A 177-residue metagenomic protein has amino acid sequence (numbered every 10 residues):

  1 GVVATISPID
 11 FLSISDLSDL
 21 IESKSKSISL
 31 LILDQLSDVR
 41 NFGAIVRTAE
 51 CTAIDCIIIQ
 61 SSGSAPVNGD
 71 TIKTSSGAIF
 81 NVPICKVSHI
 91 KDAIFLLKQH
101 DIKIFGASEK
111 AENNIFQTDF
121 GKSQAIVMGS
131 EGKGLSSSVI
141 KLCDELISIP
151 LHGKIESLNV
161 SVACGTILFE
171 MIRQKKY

Functional and structural regions predicted by a protein language model:
G1-K26: N-terminal positively charged helical leader segments and presequences
G1-P8, S75-A78, G121-G129: Short basic, glycine-rich beta-strand/loop surfaces that mediate nucleic-acid
D10-L12, V39, A65, A111-N113 (+3 more regions): Glycine-rich nucleotide phosphate-binding loop and flanking beta-alpha elements of Rossmann-like dinucleotide-binding
D19-N113: RNA substrate-binding interface of SAM-dependent RNA methyltransferases
A53, D101, D119, P150 (+1 more regions): Conserved functional loop/turn residues at catalytic and ligand-binding sites
K73-A78, S137-Y177: Structured adenosyl-cofactor binding patch, chiefly the S-adenosyl-L-methionine
F105-N159: Active-site/ligand-binding-proximal alpha/beta "capping" segment
